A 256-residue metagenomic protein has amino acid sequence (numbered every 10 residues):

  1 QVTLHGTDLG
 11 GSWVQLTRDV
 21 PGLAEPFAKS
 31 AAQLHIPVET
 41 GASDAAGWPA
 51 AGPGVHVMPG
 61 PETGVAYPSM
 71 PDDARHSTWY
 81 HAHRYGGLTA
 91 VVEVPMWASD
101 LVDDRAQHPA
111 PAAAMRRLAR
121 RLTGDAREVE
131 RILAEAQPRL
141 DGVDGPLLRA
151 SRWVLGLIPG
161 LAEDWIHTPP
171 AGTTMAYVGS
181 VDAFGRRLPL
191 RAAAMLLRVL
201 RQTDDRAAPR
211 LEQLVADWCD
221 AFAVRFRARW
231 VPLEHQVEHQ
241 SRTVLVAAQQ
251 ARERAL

Functional and structural regions predicted by a protein language model:
Q1-V20: Active-site microenvironments of hydrolase-like enzyme catalytic domains
G22-L256: C-terminal accessory segments enriched in acidic
